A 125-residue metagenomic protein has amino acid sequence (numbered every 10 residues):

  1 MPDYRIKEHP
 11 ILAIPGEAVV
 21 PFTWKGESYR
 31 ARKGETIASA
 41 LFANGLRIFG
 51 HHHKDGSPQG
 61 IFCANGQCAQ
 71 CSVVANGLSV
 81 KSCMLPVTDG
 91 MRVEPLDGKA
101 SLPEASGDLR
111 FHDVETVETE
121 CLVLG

Functional and structural regions predicted by a protein language model:
M1-A18, S39, F49: Terminal leader/tail segments of proteins
P2-H9, H53-G125: Fe-S ferredoxin-like electron-transfer domains and their immediately adjacent linker/connector regions across
A13-I14, A31, V87: Hydrophobic beta-strand core residues of beta-sandwich domains
P21-T23, V73: A short beta-strand micro-motif
K25-E35: Short, contiguous acidic and Ser/Thr-rich linear segments
K33-G60: Short, charged low-complexity linear segments at domain edges
